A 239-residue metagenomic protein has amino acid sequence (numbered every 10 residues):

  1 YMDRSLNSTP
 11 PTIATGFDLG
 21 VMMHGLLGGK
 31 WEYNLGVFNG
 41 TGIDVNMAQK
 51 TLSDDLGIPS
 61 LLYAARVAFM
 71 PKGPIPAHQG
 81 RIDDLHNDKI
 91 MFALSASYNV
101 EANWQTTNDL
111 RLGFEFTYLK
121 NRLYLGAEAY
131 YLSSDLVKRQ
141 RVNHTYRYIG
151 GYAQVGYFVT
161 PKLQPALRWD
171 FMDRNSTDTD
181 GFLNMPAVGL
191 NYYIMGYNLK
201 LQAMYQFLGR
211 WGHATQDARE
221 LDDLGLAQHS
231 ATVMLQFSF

Functional and structural regions predicted by a protein language model:
Y1-A68, I75-M91, T215-S238: Surface-exposed coil loops of outer-membrane beta-barrel proteins
L19, L27-G28, L35, K72 (+6 more regions): Feature targets compositionally biased, intrinsically disordered low-complexity regions with long contiguous runs
L85-F239: Outer-membrane beta-barrel pore domains
